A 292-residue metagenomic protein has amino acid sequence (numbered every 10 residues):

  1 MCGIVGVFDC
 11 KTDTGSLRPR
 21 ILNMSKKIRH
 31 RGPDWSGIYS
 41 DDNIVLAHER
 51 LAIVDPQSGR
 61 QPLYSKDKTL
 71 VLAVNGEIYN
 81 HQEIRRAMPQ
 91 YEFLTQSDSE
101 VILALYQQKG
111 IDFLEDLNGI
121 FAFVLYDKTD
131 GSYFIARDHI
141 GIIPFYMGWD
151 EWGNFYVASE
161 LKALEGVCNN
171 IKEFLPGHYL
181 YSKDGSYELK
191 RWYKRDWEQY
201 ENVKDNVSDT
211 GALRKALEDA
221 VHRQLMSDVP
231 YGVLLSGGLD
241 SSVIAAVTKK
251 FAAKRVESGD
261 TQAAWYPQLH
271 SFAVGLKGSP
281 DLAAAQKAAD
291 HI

Functional and structural regions predicted by a protein language model:
M1-I292: Cysteine-centered catalytic environments shared across enzyme families
